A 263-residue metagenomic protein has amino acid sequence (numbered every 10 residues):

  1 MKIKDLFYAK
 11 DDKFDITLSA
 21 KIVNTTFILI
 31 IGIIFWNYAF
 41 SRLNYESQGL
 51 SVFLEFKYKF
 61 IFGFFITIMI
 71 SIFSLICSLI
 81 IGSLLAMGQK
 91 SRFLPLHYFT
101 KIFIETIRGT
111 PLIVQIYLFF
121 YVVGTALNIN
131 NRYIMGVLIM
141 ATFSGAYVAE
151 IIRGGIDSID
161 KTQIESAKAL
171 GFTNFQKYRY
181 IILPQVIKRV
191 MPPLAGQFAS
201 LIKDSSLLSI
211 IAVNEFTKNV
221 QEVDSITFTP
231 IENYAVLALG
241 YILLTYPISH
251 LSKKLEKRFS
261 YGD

Functional and structural regions predicted by a protein language model:
M1-D263: Transmembrane alpha-helices and adjacent helix-loop boundaries
